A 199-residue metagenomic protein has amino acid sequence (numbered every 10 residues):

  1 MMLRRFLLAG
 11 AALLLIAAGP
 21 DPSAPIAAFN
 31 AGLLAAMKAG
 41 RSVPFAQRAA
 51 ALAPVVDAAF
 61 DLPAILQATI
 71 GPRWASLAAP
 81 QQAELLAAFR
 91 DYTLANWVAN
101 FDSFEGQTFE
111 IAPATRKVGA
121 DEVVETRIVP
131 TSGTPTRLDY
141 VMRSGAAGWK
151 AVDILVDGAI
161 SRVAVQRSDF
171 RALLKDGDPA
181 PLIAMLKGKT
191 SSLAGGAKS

Functional and structural regions predicted by a protein language model:
M2-L8, A12: N-terminal export leaders
L15-D21: Bacterial Sec-dependent signal peptides at the C-terminal "C-region" and cleavage site
D21-W97: Early exported N-terminus immediately downstream of N-terminal targeting peptides
A27, L34-A36, L86, E110 (+3 more regions): Soluble periplasmic/extracytoplasmic beta-strand elements of cell-envelope proteins
A35, A39-Q47, S76-P80, G106 (+5 more regions): Surface-exposed, polar/charged faces of alpha-helical domains in mature secreted/periplasmic/lumenal proteins
L94-T136, L186-S199: Surface-exposed, charged secondary-structure patches
P135-V165: Short beta-strand edge/turn micro-motifs at domain boundaries
L155-S199: Low-complexity, intrinsically disordered terminal/linker segments enriched in charged and Gly/Pro repeats
